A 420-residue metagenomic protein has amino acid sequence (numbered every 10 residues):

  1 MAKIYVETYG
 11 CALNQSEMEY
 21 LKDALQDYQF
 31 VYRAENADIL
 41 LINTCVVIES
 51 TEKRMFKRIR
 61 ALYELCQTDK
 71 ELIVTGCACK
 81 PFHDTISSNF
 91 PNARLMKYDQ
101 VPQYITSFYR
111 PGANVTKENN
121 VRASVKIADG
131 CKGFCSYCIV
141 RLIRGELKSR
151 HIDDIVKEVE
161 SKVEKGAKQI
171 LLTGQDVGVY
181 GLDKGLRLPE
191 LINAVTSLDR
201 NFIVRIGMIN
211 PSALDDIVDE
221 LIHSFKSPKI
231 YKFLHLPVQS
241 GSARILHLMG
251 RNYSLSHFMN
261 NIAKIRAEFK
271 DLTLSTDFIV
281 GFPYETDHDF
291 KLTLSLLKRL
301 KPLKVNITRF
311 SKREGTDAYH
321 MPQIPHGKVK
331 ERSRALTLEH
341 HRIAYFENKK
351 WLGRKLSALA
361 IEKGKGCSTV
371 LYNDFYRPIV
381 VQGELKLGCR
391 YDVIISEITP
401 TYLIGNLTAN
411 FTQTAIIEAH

Functional and structural regions predicted by a protein language model:
M1-V179, I217, S256-A267, K291 (+4 more regions): Proteins enriched for Cys/Gly/acidic motifs involved in redox and nucleic-acid/cofactor modification
T8, V305, V381-Q382: Thr-Gly-centered strand-to-loop micro-motif
T51-K53, E146-H151, G181-L186, H247-R251 (+3 more regions): Short, solvent-exposed loop/turn segments at secondary-structure boundaries
E71-G76, P81, I86, E164-D287: Conserved SAM/AdoMet-binding glycine-rich loop
G133, G178, A243-R244, C367 (+2 more regions): Glycine-centered loop/turn positions within well-structured domains that cap or flank conserved ligand/cofactor-binding
C135, I155, L172, I206 (+7 more regions): Conserved, mostly hydrophobic/aromatic
K312, H320-H420: Terminal RNA-binding accessory module
